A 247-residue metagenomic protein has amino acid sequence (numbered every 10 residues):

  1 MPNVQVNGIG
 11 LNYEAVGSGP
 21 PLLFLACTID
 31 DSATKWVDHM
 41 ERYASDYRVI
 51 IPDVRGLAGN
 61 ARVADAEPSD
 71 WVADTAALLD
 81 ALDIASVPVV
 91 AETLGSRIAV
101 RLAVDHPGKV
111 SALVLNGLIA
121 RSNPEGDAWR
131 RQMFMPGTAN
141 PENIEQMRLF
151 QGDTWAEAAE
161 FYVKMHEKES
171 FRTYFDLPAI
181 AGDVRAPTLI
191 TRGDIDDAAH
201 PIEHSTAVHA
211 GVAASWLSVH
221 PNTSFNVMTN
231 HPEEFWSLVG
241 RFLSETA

Functional and structural regions predicted by a protein language model:
I9-A61: Conserved HGGG/HGGXW glycine-rich cap/lid loop of the alpha/beta-hydrolase fold
E41, I50-V90: Active-site loop/oxyanion-hole signature of alpha/beta-hydrolase fold enzymes
A91-S96: Conserved alpha/beta-hydrolase "nucleophile elbow" surrounding the catalytic nucleophile
R97-D105, V110-E142: Flexible "cap/lid" loop of the alpha/beta hydrolase fold
K164-I180, A186: Active-site nucleophile elbow and catalytic-triad environment of alpha/beta-hydrolase enzymes
V184, I190-R192: Short beta-strand/loop motif that positions the catalytic acidic residue of the alpha/beta-hydrolase fold
D197-H204: Conserved alpha/beta-hydrolase "acid-adjacent" motif
S215-A247: Catalytic active-site module of serine/aspartate enzymes centered on a nucleophile-bearing elbow/loop
